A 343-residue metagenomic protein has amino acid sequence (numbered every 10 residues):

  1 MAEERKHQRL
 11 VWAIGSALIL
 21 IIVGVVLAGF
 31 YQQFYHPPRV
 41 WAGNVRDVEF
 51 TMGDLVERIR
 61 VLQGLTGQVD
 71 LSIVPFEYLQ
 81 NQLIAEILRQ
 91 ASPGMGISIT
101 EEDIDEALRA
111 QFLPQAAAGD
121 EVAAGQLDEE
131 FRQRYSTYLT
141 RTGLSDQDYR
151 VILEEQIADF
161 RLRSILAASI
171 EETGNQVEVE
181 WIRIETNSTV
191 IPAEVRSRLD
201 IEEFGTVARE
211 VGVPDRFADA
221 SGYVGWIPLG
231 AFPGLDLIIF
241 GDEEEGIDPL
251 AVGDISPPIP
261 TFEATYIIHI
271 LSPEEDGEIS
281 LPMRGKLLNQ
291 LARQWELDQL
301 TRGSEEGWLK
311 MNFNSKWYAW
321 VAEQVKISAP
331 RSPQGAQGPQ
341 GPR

Functional and structural regions predicted by a protein language model:
M1-V74, M311-R343: Short, low-structural-confidence N-terminal segments
Y31-Q147: N-terminal targeting/tethering segments
H36-G64, S92, I157-L162, E178-T186 (+3 more regions): FKBP-type peptidyl-prolyl cis-trans isomerase
G53, L65-E86, S98-E102, G125 (+7 more regions): Soluble non-cytosolic domains of exported or imported proteins
L65, G94, A168, T189-V190 (+4 more regions): Short beta-strands and strand-coil junctions in structured, solvent-facing domains, enriched
D70, E194-F240, P260-T261, S272-L281: Peptidyl-prolyl cis-trans isomerase
D146-W181, N187, A193, S197 (+2 more regions): Acidic/polar surface patches and capping/hinge elements
D236-L250, I255-P258: Surface-exposed intrinsically disordered loops and tails
